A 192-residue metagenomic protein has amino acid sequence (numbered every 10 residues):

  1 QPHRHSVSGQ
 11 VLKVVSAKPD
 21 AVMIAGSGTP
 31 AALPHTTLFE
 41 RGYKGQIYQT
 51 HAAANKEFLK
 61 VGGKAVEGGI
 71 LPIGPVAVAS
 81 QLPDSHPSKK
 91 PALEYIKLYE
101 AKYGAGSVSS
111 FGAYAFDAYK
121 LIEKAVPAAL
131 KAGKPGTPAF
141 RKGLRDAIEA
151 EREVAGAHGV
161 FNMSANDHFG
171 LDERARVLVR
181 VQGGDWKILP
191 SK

Functional and structural regions predicted by a protein language model:
Q1-K192: Extracytosolic ligand-binding ectodomains
